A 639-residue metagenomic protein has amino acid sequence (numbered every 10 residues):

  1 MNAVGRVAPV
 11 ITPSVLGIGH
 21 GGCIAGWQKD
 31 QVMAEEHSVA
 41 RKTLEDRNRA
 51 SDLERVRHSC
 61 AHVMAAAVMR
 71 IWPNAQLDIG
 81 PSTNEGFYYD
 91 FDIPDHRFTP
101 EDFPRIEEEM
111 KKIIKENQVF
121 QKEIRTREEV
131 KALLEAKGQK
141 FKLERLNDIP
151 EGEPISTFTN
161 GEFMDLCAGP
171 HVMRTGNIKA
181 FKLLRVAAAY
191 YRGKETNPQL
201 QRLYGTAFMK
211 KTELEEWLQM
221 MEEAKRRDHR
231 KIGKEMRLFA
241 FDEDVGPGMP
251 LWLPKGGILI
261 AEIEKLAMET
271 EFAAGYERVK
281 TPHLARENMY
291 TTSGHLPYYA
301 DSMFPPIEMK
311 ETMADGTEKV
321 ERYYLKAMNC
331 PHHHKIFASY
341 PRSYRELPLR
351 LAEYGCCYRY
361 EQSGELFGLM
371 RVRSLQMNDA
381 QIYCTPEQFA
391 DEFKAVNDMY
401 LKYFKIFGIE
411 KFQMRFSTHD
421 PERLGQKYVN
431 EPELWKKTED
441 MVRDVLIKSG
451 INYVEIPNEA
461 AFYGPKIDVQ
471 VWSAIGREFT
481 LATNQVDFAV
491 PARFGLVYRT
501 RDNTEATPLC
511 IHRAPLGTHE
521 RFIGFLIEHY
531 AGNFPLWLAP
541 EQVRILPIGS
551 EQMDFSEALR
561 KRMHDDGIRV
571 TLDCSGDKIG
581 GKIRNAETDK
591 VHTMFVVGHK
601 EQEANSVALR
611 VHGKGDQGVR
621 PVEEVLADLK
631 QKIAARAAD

Functional and structural regions predicted by a protein language model:
V4, K29-Q76, N84, D90-D639: NTP/phosphate- and nucleic-acid-binding module
R6-P9: Intrinsic, low-complexity polybasic segments
G80: N-terminal single-stranded DNA-binding subdomain of primase/primase-helicase replication proteins
